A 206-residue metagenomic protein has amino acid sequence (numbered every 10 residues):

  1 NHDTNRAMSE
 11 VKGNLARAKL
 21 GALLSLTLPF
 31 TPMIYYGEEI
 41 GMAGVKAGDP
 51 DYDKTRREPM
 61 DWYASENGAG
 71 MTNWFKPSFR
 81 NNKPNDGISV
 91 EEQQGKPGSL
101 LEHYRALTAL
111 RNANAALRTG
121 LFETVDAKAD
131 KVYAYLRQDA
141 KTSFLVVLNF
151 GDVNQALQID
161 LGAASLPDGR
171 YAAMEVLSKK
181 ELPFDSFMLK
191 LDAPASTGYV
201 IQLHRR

Functional and structural regions predicted by a protein language model:
R6-F144, L148-L157, A163-L166: Loop/helix patches that line or flank the sugar-binding groove of alpha-linked glycan CAZymes
M60, Q155-I159, L182, F187-L191: Generic detection of short hydrophobic beta-strand segments and adjacent strand-loop junctions
L148-G151, G162, V176, S196 (+1 more regions): Short, loop-centered acidic/histidine patches that primarily coordinate divalent metals
L161-K179: Solvent-exposed beta-hairpin/edge-strand motifs
F184-R206: C-terminal beta-strand-rich structural cap/linker in extracellular carbohydrate-active enzymes
